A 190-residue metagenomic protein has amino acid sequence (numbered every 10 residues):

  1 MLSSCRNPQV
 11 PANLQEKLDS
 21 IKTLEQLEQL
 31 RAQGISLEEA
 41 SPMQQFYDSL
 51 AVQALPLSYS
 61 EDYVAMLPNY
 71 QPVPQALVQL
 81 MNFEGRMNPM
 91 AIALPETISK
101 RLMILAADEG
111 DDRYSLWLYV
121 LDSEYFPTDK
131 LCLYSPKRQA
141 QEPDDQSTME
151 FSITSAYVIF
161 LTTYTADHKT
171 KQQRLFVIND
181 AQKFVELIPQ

Functional and structural regions predicted by a protein language model:
M1-S3: Sec-dependent bacterial lipoprotein signal peptides
C5-P89: Terminal domain-start segments
A65-E84, V120-S135, L175-E186: Surface-exposed loop/turn elements that mediate protein-protein interactions on large endomembrane-trafficking
M90-I98, T148-S155: Structural signature of eukaryotic scaffold interfaces centered on beta-propeller domains
S99-E109, A156-Y164: Short beta-strand elements that form the blades of beta-propeller/WD-repeat-like and other beta-sheet-rich scaffold
D108-R113, Q141-P143: His-enriched metal-coordination microenvironments in redox/metal-binding proteins
D111-Y119, H168-L175: Structural motif
D129-Q190: Short aromatic loop motif centered on NTY/YTY
